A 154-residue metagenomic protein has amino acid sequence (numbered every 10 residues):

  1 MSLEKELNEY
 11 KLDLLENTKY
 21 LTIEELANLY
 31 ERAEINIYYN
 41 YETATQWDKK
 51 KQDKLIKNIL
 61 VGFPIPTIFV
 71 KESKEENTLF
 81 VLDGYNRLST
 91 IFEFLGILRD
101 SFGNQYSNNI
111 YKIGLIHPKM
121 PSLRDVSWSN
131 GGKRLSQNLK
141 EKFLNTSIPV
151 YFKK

Functional and structural regions predicted by a protein language model:
E4-L21, Y41-K154: Basic- and aromatic-enriched surface patches that contact anionic nucleotides/nucleic acids
E25-N28: C-terminal active-site-capping segments
R32-N40: A short, surface-exposed helix-loop junction/capping segment
